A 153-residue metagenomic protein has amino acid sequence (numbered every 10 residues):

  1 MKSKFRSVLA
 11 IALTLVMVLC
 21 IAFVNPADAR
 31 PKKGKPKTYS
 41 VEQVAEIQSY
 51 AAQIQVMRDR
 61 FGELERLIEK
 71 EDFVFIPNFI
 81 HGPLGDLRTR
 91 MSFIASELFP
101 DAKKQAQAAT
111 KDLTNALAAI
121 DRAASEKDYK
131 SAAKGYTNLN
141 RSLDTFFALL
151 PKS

Functional and structural regions predicted by a protein language model:
K2-L13: Bacterial N-terminal signal peptides that target proteins for export
I11-A22: Bacterial N-terminal signal peptides
N25-N78: Immediate post-signal-peptide N-terminus of mature secreted/exported proteins
P31, Q43-I47, R60-E63, N115-S153: C-terminal amphipathic alpha-helix
Q53-R60, P83-D86, R90, A109-D112 (+2 more regions): Amphipathic, well-ordered alpha-helical segments in soluble domains
I76-G82, K103-K111, K130-N140: Short, charged, amphipathic alpha-helical segments
L87-Q107: Short, solvent-exposed, charged loop/turn and helix-capping segments that join or cap alpha-helices on peripheral
